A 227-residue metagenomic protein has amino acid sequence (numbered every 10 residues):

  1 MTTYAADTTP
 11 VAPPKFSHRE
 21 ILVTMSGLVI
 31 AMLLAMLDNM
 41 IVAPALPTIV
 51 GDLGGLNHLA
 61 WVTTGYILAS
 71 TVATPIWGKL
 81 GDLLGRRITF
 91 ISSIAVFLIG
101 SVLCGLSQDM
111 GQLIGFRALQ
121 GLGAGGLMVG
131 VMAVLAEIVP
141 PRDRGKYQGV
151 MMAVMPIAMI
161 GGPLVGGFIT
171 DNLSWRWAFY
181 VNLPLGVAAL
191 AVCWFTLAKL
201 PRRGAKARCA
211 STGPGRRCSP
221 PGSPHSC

Functional and structural regions predicted by a protein language model:
T2-T196: Transmembrane-helix bundle of Major Facilitator Superfamily
D171-C227: Hydrophobic transmembrane-helix bundles of small-molecule transporters
